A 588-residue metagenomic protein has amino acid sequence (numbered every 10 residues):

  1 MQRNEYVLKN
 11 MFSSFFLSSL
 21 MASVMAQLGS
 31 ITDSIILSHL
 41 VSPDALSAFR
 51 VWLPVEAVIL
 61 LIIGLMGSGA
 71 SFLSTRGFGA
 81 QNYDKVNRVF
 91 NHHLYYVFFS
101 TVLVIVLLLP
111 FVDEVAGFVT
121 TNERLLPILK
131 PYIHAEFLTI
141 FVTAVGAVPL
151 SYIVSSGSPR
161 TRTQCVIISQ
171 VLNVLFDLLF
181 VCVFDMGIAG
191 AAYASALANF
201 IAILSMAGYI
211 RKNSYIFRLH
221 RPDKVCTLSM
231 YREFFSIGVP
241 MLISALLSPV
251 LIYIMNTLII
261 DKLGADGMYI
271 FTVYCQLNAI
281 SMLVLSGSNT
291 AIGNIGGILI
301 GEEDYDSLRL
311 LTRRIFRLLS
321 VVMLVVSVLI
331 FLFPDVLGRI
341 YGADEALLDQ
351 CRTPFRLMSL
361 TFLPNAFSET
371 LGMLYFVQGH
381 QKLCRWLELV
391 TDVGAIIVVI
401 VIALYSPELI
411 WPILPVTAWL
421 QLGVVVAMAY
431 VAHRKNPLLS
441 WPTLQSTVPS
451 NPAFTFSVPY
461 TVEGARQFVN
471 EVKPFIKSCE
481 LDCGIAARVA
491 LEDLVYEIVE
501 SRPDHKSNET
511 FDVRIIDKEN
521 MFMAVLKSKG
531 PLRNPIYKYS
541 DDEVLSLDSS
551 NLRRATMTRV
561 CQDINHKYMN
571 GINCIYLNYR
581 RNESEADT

Functional and structural regions predicted by a protein language model:
M1-S19, S74-T139, M186-G238, G296-S359 (+1 more regions): Short alpha-helical transmembrane segments in multi-pass integral membrane proteins
S19-F72, E136-T143, F234-I298, L319-V326 (+1 more regions): Transmembrane helix-bundle signature of multi-pass secondary active exporters and lipid flippases
A48-V106, G146-P159, I270-V328, F367-G379 (+1 more regions): Small-residue-rich hydrophobic transmembrane alpha-helices
G67-S71, A135-S155, R162-Q170, A191-M206 (+4 more regions): Short runs within selected transmembrane alpha-helices of multi-pass transporters and secretion channels
A432-V489, T588: Bergerat-fold GHKL ATPase/HATPase_c domain
L439-S457, L545-L547, N551-T588: Flexible, glycine-/charge-rich segments associated with ATP-binding catalytic modules
D482-T510: Conserved ATP-binding N-box helix of the HATPase_c
N520-R554: Glycine-rich/acidic phosphate-handling loop/turn and adjacent ATP-lid/helix of nucleotide-binding kinase/ATPase domains
